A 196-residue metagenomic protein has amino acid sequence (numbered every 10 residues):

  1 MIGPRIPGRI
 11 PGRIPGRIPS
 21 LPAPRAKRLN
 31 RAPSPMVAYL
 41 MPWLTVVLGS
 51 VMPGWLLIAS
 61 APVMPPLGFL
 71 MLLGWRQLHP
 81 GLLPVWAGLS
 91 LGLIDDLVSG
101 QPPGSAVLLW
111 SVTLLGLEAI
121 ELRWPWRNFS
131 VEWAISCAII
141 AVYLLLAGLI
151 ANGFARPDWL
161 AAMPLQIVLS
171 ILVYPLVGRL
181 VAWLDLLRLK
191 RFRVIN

Functional and structural regions predicted by a protein language model:
M1-N196: Terminal, non-globular segments
